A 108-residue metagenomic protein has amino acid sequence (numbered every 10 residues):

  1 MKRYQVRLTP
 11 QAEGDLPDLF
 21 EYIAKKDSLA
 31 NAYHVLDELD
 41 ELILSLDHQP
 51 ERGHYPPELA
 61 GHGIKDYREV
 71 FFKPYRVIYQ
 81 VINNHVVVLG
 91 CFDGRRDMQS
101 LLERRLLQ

Functional and structural regions predicted by a protein language model:
M1-E38: Arg/Lys-rich, positively charged N-terminal/basic patches that mediate binding to nucleic acids
R7, Q11, L36-E41, P50 (+2 more regions): Localized chelating/binding microdomains that coordinate divalent metal ions or stabilize phosphate-bearing
K25, L29, H48, R52-Y55: Charged, solvent-exposed alpha-helical segments that act as regulatory interaction surfaces
E41-R52, N84-V86, G94-D97: Short, charged/polar surface micro-motifs in flexible loops or helix N-caps
H54-N84: Basic/aromatic recognition patch in beta-strand/loop cores that engages polyanionic ligands
F72-R76, Q80-Q108: Enriched for short, Lys/Arg-rich terminal
